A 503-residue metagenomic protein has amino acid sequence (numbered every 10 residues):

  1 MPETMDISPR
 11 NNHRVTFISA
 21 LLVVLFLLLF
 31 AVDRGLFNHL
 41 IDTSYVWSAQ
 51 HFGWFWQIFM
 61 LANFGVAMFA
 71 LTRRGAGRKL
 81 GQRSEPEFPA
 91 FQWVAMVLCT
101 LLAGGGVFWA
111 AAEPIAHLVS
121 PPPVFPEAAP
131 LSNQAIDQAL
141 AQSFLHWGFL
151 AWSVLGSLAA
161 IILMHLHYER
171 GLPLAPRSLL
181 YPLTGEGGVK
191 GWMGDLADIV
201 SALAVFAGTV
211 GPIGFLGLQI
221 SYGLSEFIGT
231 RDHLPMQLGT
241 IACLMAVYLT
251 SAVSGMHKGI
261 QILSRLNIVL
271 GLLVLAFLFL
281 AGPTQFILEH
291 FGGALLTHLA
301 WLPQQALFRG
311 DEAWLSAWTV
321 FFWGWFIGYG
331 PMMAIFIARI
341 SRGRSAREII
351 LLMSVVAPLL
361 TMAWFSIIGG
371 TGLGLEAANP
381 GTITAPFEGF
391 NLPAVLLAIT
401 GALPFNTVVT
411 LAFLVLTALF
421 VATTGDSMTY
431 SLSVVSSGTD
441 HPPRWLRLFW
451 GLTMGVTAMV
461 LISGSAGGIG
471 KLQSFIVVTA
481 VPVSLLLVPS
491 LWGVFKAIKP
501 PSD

Functional and structural regions predicted by a protein language model:
P2-A135, A276, S490-P501: N-terminal alpha-helical transmembrane segments of multi-pass membrane transport and channel/translocase proteins
P2-I7, H39-Y45, T72-A90, I115-L140 (+5 more regions): Flexible loop linkers connecting adjacent transmembrane helices in multi-pass alpha-helical membrane transporters
P2-R10, R34-S48, A67-E87, Q138-W147 (+6 more regions): Membrane-water interface regions at transmembrane-helix termini and the short interhelical loops of multi-pass membrane
D6-A31, F64-V66, A103-G106, H146-L218 (+6 more regions): Helix-loop-helix module between adjacent transmembrane segments
N11-I18, A76-A95, Q285, E289 (+5 more regions): C-terminal membrane-solvent junction of multi-pass transporters and transport-like membrane proteins
R14-L21, W47-N63, V94, I136-Y168 (+2 more regions): Extracellular loop-to-transmembrane helix junctions
L22, F55-R73, G271-G282, L360-G370 (+3 more regions): Hydrophobic alpha-helical segments of multi-pass membrane transport proteins
G188-L196, V200-R344, L351, V356-T410: Membrane-embedded translocation segments of transport machinery
